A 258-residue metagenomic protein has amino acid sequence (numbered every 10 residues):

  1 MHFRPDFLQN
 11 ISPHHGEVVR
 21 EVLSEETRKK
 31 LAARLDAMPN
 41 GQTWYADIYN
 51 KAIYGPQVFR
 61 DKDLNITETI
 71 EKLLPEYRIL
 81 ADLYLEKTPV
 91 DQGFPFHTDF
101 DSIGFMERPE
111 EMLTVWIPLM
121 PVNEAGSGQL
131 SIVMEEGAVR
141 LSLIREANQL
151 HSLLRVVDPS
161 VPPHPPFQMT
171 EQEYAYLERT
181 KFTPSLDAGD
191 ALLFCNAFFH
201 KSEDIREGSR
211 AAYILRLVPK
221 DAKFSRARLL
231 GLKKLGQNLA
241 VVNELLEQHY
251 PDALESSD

Functional and structural regions predicted by a protein language model:
M1-H14, V18-E107: Non-heme Fe(II)-dependent double-stranded beta-helix
H2, A32, M38-P39, A191-L193 (+1 more regions): Non-heme Fe(II)/2-oxoglutarate
L23-E25, L85-D91, D101, V122-E124 (+3 more regions): Short, solvent-exposed loop/turn segments at secondary-structure junctions
F94-T98, F105-E107, A125-M134, L141-E146 (+2 more regions): A short secondary-structure junction signal
D99-M112, L186, G208: A short beta-loop-beta micro-motif enriched in histidine and acidic residues
F105-E124, R216-P219: Short, conserved beta-strand element in jelly-roll/cupin
E110-W116, S127, K181-T183, F199 (+1 more regions): Extracellular structured ligand-interaction cores
A125-F198: Double-stranded beta-helix
